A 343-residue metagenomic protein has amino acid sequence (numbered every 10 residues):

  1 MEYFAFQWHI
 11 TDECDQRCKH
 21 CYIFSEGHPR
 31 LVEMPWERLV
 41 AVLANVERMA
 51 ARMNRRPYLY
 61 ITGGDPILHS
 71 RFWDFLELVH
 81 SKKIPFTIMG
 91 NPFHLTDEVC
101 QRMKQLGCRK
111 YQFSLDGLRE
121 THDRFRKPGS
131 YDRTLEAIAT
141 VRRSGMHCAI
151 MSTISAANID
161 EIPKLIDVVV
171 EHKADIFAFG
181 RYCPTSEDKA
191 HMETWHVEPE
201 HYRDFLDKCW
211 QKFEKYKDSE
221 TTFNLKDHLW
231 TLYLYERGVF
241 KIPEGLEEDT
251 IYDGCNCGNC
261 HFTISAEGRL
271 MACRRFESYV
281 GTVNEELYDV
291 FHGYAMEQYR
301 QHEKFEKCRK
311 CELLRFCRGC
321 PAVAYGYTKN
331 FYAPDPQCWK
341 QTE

Functional and structural regions predicted by a protein language model:
M1-R109: Conserved alpha-helical substructure of the radical SAM core
E2, R269-L270, R274-E343: Flexible mid-to-C-terminal extensions adjoining Fe-S/redox cofactors in radical SAM and related proteins
H9, S25, P29-R30, M34 (+5 more regions): Radical SAM enzyme [4Fe-4S]-AdoMet core and its adjacent flexible, acidic and glycine-rich loops/tails across
I10-R17, G258, C308-R315: Cysteine-centered iron-sulfur cluster-binding motifs in ferredoxin-type domains/subunits of redox enzymes
E26, G64, D116, Y182 (+2 more regions): Flexible loop residues that form catalytic and substrate-binding hotspots at small-molecule/glycan-binding clefts
W36, H69, W73, T96-D97 (+4 more regions): Structural motif corresponding to alpha-helix initiation and N-cap regions
L59-I61, I88, F113, I150 (+2 more regions): Buried hydrophobic side chains on well-structured beta-strands
G64-P66, P92, G117, Y252 (+1 more regions): Active-site metal-binding loops of divalent metal-dependent hydrolases
